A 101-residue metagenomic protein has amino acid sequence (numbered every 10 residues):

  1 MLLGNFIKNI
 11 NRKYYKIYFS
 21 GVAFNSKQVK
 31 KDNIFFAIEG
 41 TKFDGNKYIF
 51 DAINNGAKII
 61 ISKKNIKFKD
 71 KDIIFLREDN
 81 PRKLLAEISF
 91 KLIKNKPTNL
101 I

Functional and structural regions predicted by a protein language model:
M1-E87, K91: N-terminal leader/targeting and accessory segments in enzymes
S89-I101: Walker A (P-loop) phosphate-binding motif
